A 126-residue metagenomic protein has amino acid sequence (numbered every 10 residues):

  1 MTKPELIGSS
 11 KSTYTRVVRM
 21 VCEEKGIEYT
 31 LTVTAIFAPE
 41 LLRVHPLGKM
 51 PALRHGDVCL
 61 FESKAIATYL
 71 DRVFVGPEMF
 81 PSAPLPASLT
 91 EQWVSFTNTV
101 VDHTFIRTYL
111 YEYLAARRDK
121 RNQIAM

Functional and structural regions predicted by a protein language model:
M1-I124: GST-like domain detector, emphasizing the conserved glutathione-binding G-site in the N-terminal thioredoxin-like
